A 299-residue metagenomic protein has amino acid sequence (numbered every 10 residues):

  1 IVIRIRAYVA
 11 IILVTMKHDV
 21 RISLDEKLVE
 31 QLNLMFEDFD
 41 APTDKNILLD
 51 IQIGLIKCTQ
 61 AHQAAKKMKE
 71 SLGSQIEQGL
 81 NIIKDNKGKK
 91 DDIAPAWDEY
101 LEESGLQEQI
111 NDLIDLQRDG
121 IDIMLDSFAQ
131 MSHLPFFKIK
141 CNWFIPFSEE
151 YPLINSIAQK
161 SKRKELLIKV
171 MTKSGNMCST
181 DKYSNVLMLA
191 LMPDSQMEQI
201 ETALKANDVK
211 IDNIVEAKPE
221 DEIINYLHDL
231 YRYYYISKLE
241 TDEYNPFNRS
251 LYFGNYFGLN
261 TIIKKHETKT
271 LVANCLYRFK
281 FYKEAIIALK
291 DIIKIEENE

Functional and structural regions predicted by a protein language model:
V2-R6, S23, T43-D50, K264: Residues within HEAT/ARM-like alpha-solenoid scaffolds
Y8-I11, K269: TPR repeat positional signature
I11-M16, Y277: Specific register positions within alpha-helical solenoid repeats of the TPR/Sel1-like families, i.e., one
T15, N33-F36, L259, I293-K294: A conserved position within tetratricopeptide repeats
R21-D38, K69-S71, A285-K290: Alpha-helical repeat scaffolds
T43-L204: Non-catalytic protein-protein interaction scaffold segments in large eukaryotic complex-forming proteins
I145-E299: Alpha-solenoid helical-repeat scaffolds
